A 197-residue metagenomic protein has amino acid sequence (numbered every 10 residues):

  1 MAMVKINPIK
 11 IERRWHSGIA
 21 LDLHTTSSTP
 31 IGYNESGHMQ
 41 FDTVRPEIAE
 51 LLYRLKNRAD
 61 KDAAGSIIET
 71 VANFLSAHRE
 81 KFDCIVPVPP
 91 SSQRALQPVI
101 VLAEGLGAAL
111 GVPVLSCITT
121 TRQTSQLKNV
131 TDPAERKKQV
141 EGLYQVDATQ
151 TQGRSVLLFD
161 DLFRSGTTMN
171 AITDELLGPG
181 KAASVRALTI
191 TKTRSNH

Functional and structural regions predicted by a protein language model:
A2-K81, T120-Q152, S195: Active-site-facing substrate-recognition patch
K61, Q93-Q97, S165-G166, N196: Loop/helix-junction capping segments adjacent to catalytic residues or to phosphate/diphosphate-binding pockets
N73, E104, A108, D174-G178: Short, well-ordered alpha-helices that flank and scaffold nucleotide-derived cofactor binding pockets
E80-S91: Short glycine-rich phosphate-binding loop at a beta-alpha junction
V88-P89, T121, F159-D160: Short His-Asn-centered micro-motif
L96-I100, E104: Short, surface-exposed alpha-helical segments at coil->helix boundaries
L106-L127: Histidine/lysine/aspartate-rich catalytic loop segments that bind and position anionic ligands
L127-H197: PRPP/pyrophosphate-binding module of the type I phosphoribosyltransferase fold
